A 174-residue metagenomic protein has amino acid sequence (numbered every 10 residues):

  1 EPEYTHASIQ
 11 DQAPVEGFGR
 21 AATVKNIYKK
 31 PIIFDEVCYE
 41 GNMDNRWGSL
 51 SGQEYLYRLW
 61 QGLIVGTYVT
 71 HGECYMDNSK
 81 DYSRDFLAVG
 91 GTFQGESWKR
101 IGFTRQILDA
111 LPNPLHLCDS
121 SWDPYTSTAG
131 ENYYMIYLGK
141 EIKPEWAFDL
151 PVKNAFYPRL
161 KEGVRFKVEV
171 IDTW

Functional and structural regions predicted by a protein language model:
P2-K80: Catalytic-core region of carbohydrate-active enzymes that cleave or remodel glycosidic bonds
E40-N42, Y55-W174: Aromatic- and carboxylate-lined catalytic core of secreted/periplasmic carbohydrate-active enzymes
